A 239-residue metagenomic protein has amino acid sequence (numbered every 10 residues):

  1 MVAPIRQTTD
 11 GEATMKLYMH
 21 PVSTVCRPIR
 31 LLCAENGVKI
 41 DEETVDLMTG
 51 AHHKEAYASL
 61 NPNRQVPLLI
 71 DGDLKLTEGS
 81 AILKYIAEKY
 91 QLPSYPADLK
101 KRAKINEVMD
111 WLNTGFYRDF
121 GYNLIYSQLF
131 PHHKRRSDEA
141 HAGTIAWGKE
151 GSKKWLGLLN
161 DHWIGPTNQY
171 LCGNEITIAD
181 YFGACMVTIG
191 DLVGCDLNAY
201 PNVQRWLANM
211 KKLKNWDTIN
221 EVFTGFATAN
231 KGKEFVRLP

Functional and structural regions predicted by a protein language model:
V2-G143, L238: GST-like domain detector, emphasizing the conserved glutathione-binding G-site in the N-terminal thioredoxin-like
H20, D46, I178, F223-F226: Short, solvent-exposed turn/loop segments enriched in Gly/Ser/Thr/Pro and often Arg
R27, G50, L207, A227-T228: Generic structural signal for helix capping and beta-alpha/helix-loop junctions
A87, M186-V187, N220: Active-site-flanking alpha-helical
K100, V108, L112-K212: GST-like fold's C-terminal all-alpha helical module
F223-P239: Acidic/histidine-enriched, glycine/proline-rich intrinsically disordered or flexible terminal extensions
